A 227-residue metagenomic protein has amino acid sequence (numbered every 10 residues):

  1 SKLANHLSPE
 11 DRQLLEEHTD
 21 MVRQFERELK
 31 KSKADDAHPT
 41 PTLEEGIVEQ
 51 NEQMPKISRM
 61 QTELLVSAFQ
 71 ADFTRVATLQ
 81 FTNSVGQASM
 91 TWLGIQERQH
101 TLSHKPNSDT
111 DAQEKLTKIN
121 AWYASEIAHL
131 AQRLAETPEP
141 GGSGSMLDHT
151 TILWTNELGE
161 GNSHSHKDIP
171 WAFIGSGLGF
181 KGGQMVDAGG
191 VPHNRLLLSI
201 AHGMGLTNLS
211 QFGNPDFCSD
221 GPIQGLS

Functional and structural regions predicted by a protein language model:
S1-S227: Ligand-binding pockets and gating/stacking loops
